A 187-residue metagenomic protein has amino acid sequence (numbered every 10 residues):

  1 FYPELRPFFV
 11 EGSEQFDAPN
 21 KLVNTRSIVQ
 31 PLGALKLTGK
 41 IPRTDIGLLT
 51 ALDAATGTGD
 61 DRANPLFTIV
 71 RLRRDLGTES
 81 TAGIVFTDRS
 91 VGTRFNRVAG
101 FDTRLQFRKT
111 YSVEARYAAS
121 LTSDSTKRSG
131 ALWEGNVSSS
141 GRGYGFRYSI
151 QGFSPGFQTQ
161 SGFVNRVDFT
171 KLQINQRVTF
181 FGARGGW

Functional and structural regions predicted by a protein language model:
F1-G39, D45-T50: Residues that cap or anchor secondary-structure elements
G12, F16, I41-R43, T50-T56 (+5 more regions): Transmembrane beta-strands of outer-membrane beta-barrel pores
K21-R26, T56-D61, D88-G92, T122-T126 (+1 more regions): Outer-membrane beta-barrel domain signature
V29-G33, K40, A63-T68, F95-A99 (+2 more regions): Residues that define the transmembrane beta-barrel architecture of outer-membrane proteins
L35-G39, V70-R74, F101-L105, G135-S139 (+1 more regions): Residues on the lipid-exposed face of transmembrane beta-strands in outer-membrane beta-barrel proteins
R43-L48, T78-G83, K109-A115, G143-Y148 (+1 more regions): Repeated loop/turn-to-beta-strand initiation elements of outer-membrane beta-barrel proteins
F67-T122: Surface-exposed extracellular loop regions of Gram-negative outer-membrane beta-barrel proteins
R116-W187: Exposed, low-structure sequence patches enriched in small/polar residues
